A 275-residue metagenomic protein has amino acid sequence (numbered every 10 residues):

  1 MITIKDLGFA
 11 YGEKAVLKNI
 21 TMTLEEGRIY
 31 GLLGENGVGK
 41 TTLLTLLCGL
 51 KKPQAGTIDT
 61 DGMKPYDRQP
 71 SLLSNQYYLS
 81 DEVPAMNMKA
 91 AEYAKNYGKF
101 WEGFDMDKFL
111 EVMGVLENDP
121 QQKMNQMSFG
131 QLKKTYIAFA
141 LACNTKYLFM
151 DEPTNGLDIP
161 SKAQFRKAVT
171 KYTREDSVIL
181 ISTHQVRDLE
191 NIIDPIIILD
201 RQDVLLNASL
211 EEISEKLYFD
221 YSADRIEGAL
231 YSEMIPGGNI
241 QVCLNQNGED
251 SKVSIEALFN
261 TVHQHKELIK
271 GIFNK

Functional and structural regions predicted by a protein language model:
L33-E35: The feature captures the beta-strand-to-loop junction immediately N-terminal to the Walker
C48: Helix-to-loop junction immediately C-terminal to a conserved catalytic motif
G56-D67, S71-L72: Conserved ABC transporter NBD signature motif
Y77-T135: ABC-family P-loop ATPase nucleotide-binding domains
L148-E152: Catalytic Walker B motif of ABC-type/P-loop ATPase nucleotide-binding domains
F165-L180, H184-C243: ABC transporter nucleotide-binding domain
